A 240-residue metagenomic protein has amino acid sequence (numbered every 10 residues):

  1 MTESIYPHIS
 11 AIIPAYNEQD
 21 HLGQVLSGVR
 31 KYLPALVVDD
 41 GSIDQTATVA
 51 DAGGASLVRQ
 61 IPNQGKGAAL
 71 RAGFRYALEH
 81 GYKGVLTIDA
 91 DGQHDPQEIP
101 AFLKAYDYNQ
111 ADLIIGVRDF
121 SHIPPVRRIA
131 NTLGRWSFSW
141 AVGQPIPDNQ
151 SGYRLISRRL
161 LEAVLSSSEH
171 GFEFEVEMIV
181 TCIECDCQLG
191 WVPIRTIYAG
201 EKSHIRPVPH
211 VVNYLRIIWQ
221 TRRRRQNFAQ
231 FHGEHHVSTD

Functional and structural regions predicted by a protein language model:
M1-P125, T132, W140, L155-S166 (+3 more regions): Structured catalytic core of nucleotide-sugar glycosyltransferases
A68-A69, S203, H210: Accessory recognition modules or surfaces
L113, P145-D148: A conserved pocket-lining segment of Rossmann-fold NAD(P)-dependent short-chain dehydrogenase/reductase
I129-L133, V211: Hydrophobic/aromatic residues within well-ordered alpha-helical segments
G134, P147-Y153, H170: Glycine/small-residue-rich pyrophosphate-binding loop that anchors the diphosphate of NDP-sugar donors
P193-R206: Active-site donor/metal-binding and catalytic loop motifs of nucleotide-sugar-dependent glycosylation enzymes
V208-V212, R216-R223: Membrane-interacting alpha-helical segments
